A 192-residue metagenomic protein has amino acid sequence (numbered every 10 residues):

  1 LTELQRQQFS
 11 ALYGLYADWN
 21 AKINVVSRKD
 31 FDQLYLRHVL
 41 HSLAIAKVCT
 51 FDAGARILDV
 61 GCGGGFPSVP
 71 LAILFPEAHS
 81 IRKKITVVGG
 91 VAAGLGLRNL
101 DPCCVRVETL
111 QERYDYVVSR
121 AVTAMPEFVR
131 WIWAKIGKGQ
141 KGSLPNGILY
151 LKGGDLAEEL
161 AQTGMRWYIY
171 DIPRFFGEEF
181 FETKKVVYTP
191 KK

Functional and structural regions predicted by a protein language model:
L1-A53, K83-T86, G90-R98: Class I SAM-dependent transferase core
L43-S119, V129: Conserved SAM/SAH cofactor-binding pocket of Class I
F75-P76, K135-L144: Alpha-helix termini
N99-D101, G147, R166-I169: Conserved beta-strand segments of alpha/beta enzyme cores
V105, I132, G154-A157: Non-DNA-binding regulatory cores of transcription-related proteins, predominantly C-terminal effector-binding
M125-A134: A short, conserved alpha-helix within the catalytic core of class I
Q140-D155: Conserved beta-strand signature within the Rossmann-like core of class I S-adenosyl-L-methionine
G153-K192: Active-site capping/gating segments
